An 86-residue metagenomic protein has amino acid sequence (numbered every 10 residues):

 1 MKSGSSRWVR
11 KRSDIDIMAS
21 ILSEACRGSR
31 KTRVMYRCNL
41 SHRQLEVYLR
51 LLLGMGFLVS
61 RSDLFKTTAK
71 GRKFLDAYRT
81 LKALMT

Functional and structural regions predicted by a protein language model:
M1-A19, Q44: Short alpha-helical segments that sit at the start of domains
S20, L51, F74-A77: Residue-level recognition of specific faces of alpha-helices
L22-R27, R79: Short, locally clustered residues in the helix-turn-helix/winged-helix DNA-binding domain
A25-C38: Short acidic, hydrophobic short linear motifs in intrinsically disordered regions
N39-G54: Short amphipathic alpha-helical interaction segments
L53-L64: A short, conserved structural fragment
D63-R72: Accessory beta->alpha helical hairpin/"wing" motif in late/C-terminal subdomains of nucleic-acid enzymes
R72-T86: Short, amphipathic alpha-helical interaction segments positioned at domain boundaries
